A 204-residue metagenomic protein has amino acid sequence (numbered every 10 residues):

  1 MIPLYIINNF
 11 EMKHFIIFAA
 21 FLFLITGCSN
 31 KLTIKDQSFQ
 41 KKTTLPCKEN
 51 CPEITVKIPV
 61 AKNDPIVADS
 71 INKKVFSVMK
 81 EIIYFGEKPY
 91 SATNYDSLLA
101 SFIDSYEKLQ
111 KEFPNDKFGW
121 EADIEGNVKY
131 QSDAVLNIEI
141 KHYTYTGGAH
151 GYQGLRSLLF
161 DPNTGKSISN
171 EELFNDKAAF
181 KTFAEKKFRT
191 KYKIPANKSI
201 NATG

Functional and structural regions predicted by a protein language model:
M1-F39: Bacterial Sec-dependent N-terminal signal peptides
C28-G204: Compositionally biased intrinsically disordered regions enriched in Thr/Gly
